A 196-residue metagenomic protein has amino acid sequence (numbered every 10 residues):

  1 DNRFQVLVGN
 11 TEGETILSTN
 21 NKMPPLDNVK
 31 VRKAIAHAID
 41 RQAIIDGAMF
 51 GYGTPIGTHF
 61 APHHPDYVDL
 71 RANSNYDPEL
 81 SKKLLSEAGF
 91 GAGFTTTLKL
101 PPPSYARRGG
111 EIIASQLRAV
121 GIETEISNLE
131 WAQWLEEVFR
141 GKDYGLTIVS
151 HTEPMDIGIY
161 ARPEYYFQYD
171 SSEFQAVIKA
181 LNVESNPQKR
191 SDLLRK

Functional and structural regions predicted by a protein language model:
D1, V29-K30, E111-V120, A132-Y144: Short helices/loops that flank or line small-molecule/ion binding pockets
D1-M23, A132, S150: Extracellular/periplasmic solute-recognition and catalytic clefts
D1-V8, R140-L146, D156-F167: Ligand-binding "clamshell"
N2-V8, K22, L26-H63, R108-G109: Periplasmic-binding protein-like
N20, L26, T54-E87, P103-R108: Structural transition elements
N20-P24, V31-A34, D66-S74, L100-P103 (+2 more regions): Second-shell loop/turn segments in exported
K30-K33, E123-L135, R140, G158-K196: Extracytoplasmic/peripheral linker and loop segments enriched in polar/acidic and small residues with frequent Thr/Pro
G93-P102, E125-S127: Short, well-ordered beta-strand elements
